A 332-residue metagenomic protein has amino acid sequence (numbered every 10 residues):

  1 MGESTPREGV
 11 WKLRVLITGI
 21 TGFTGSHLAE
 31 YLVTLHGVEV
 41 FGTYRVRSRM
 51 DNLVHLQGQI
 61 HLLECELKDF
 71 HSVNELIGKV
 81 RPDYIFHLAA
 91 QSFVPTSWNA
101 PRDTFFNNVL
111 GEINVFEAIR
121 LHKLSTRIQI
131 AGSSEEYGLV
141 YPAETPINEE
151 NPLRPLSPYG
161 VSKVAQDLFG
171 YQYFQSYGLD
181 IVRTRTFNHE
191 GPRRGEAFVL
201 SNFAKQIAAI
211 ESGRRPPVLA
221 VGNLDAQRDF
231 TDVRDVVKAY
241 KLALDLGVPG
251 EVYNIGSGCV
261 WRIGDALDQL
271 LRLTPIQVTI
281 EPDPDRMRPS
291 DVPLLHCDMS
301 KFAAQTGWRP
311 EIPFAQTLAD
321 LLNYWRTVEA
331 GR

Functional and structural regions predicted by a protein language model:
V15-L35: N-terminal Rossmann NAD(P)H-binding glycine-rich loop of SDR-like oxidoreductase domains
F23, L35, F314-R332: Amphipathic terminal alpha-helices
R47, D51, V140-P146, L168-D229 (+3 more regions): NAD(P)-dependent short-chain dehydrogenase/reductase
E64-N107: NAD(P)H-binding glycine-rich loop region in Rossmannoid oxidoreductase-like domains and their noncatalytic homologs
N99-E117, L121, R127, E135-R183 (+1 more regions): Catalytic helix-loop patch of NAD(P)-dependent Rossmann-fold dehydrogenases
N202-F203, L246-M287, M299: Mid/C-terminal beta-alpha module of Rossmann-like enzyme folds, strongest in SDR-family dehydrogenases/epimerases
V233, D285-R309, P313, D320: Conserved C-terminal active-site "lid" loop/helix of NAD(P)H-dependent oxidoreductases that clamps the redox cofactor
V236, Y240, I255, A266 (+2 more regions): Non-catalytic, hydrophobic alpha-helical segments
